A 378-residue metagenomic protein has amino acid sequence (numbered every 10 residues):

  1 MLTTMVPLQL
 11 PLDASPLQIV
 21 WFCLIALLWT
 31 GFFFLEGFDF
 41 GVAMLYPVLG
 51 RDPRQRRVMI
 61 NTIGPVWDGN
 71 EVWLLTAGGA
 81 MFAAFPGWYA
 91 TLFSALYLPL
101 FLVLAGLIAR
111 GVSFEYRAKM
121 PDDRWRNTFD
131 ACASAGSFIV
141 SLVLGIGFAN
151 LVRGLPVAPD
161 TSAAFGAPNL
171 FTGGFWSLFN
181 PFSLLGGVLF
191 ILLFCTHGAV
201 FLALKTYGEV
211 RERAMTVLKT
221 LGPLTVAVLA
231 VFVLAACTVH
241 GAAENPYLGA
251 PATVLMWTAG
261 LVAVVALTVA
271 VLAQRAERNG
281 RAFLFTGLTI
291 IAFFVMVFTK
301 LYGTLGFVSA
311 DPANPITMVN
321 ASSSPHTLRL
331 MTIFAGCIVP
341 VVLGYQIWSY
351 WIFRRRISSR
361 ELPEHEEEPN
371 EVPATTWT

Functional and structural regions predicted by a protein language model:
M1-F22, F82-Y97, V152-P159, G173-P181: Helix-coil boundary and interhelical linker segments in multi-pass alpha-helical membrane proteins
L2-G69, L75-G78: N-terminal signal-anchor module of multipass membrane proteins
P7, V308-L330: Short, membrane-exposed interhelical loops at transmembrane-helix boundaries
W21-F32, F93-L107, S134-I139, S177-L193 (+1 more regions): Alpha-helical transmembrane segments
F40-P65, A83-L92, E115-R126, G198-V217 (+4 more regions): Juxtamembrane membrane-water interface segments of multi-pass membrane proteins, especially cytoplasmic-side
V66-V140, A243-V254: Membrane-interface helix-loop-helix modules in multi-pass inner-membrane proteins
Y116-A282, M296: Long, contiguous internal "core" modules enriched in hydrophobic/ aromatic residues
R153-S162, I291-N314: Juxtamembrane non-transmembrane "cap" segments at the membrane-aqueous interface of multi-pass membrane proteins
